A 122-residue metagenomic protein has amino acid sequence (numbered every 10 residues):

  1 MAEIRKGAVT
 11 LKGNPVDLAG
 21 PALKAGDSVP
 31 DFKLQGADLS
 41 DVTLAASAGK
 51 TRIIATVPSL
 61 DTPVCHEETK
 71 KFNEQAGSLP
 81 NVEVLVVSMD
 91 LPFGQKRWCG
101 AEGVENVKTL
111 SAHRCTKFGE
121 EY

Functional and structural regions predicted by a protein language model:
M1-Y122: Chalcogenol-based redox active-site neighborhoods
